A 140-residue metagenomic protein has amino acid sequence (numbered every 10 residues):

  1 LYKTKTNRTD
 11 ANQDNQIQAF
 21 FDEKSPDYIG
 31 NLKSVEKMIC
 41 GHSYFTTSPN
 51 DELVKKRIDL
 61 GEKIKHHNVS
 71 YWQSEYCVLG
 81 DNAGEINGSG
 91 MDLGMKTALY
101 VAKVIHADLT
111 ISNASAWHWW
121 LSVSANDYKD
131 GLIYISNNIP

Functional and structural regions predicted by a protein language model:
L1-N15, G41, N68-G80, A116-S122: Aromatic-lined carbohydrate-recognition surfaces of secreted/lumenal glycan-active proteins
T4-E36, G80-G90, D127-K129: Substrate-binding cleft/loops of secretory-pathway carbohydrate-active enzymes
A11-D14, G30-K33, N50-V54, M95-A102 (+1 more regions): Conserved structured core elements
Q16-F20, K24-Y28, K56-K63, Y100-V104: A general structural detector for well-ordered alpha-helical segments in enzyme core domains, enriched
F20-E23, H42, L60-K63, H67 (+2 more regions): Structured segments of extracytoplasmic/periplasmic soluble domains in secreted or envelope-associated proteins
K24, S48, N137: Solvent-exposed, flexible loop/coil residues
G30-E85: Glycoside hydrolase catalytic-domain groove-lining segments
Q73-P140: Aromatic/acidic polysaccharide-binding cleft in carbohydrate-active enzymes
